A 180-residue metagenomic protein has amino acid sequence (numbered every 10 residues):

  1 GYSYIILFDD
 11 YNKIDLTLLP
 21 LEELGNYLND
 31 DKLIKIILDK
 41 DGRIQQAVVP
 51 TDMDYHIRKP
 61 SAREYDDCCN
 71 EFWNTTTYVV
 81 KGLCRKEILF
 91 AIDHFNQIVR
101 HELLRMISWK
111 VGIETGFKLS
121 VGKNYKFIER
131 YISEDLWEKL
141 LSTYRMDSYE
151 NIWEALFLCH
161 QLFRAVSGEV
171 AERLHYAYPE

Functional and structural regions predicted by a protein language model:
G1-F90, H94-N96: Conserved NTP/Mg2+-binding pocket subregion across the NTase superfamily
H56-E180: Conserved nucleotidyltransferase catalytic core and NTase-mimicking acidic/glycine-rich helix/loop elements in nucleic
